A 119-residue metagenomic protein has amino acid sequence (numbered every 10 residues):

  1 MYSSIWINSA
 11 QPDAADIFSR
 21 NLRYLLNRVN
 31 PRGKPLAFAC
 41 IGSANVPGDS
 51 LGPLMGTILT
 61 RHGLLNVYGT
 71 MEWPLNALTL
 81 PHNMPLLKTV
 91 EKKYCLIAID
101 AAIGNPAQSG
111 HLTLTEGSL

Functional and structural regions predicted by a protein language model:
M1-L119: N-terminal catalytic or cofactor-binding beta/alpha core of small enzyme domains
